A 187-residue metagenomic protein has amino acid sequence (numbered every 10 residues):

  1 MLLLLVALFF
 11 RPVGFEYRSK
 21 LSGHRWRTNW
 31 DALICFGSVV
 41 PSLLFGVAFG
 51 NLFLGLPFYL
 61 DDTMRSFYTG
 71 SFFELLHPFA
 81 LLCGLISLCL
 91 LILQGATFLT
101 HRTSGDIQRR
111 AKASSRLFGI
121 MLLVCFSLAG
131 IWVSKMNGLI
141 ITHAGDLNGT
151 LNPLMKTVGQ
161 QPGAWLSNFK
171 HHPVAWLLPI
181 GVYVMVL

Functional and structural regions predicted by a protein language model:
M1-Y17: Membrane helical hairpin/interfacial module
Y17-V186: Long, contiguous internal "core" modules enriched in hydrophobic/ aromatic residues
